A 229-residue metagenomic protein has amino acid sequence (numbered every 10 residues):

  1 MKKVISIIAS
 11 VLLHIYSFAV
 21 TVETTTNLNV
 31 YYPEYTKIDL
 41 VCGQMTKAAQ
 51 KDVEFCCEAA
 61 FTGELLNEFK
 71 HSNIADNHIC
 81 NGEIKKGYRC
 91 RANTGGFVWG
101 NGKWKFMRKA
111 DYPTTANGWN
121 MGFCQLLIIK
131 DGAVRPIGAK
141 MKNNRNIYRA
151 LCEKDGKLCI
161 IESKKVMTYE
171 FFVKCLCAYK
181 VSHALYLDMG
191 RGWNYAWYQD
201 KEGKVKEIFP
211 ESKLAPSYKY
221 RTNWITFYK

Functional and structural regions predicted by a protein language model:
K2-S10: Sec-dependent signal peptide recognition, specifically the positively charged N-region followed immediately by
Y16-K229: Gly/Ser/Thr/Pro-rich low-complexity, intrinsically disordered segments
